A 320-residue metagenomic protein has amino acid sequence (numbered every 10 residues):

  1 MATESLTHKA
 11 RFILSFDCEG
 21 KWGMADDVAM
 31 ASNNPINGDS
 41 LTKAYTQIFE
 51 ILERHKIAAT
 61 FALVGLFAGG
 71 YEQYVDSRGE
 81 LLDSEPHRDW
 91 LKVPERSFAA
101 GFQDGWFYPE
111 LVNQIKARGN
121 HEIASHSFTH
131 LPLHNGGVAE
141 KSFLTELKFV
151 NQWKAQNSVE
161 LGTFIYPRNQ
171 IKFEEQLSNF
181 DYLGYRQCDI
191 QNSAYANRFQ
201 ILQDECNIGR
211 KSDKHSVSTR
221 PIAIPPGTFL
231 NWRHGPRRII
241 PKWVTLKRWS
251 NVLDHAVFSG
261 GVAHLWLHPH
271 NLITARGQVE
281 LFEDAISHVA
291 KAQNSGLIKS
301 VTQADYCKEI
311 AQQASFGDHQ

Functional and structural regions predicted by a protein language model:
M1-I222, W243-L265, L272-Q320: Catalytic alpha-helical scaffold of carbohydrate-active enzymes acting on polysaccharides/glycoconjugates
P221-R238, L267-N271: Active-site clefts of carbohydrate-active enzymes
